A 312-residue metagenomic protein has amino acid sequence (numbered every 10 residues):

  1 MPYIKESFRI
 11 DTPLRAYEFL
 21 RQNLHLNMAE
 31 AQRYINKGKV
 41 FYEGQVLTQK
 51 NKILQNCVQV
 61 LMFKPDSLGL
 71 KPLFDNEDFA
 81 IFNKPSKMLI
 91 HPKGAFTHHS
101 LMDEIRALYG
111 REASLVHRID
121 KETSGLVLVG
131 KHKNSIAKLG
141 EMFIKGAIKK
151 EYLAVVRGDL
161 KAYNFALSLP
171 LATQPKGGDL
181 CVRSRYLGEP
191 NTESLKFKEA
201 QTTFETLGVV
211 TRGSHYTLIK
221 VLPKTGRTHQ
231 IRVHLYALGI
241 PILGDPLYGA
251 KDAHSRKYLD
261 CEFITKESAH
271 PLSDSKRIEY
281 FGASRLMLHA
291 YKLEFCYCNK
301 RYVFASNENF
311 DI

Functional and structural regions predicted by a protein language model:
M1-I312: RNA pseudouridine synthases
